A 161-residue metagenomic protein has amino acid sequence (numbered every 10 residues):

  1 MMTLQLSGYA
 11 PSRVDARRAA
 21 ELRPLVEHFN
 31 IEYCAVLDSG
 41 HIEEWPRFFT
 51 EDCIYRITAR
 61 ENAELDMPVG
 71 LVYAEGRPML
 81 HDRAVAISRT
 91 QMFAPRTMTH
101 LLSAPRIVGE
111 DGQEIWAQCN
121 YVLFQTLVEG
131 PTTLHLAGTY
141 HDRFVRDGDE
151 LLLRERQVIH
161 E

Functional and structural regions predicted by a protein language model:
M2-P11, M98-L101, R106-E161: A beta-strand edge to alpha-helix "cap/lid" segment located at domain peripheries
M2-S39, E43, R47-E51: Short, low-complexity N-terminal intrinsically disordered segments enriched in polar/charged residues
R13-R17, E64-M67, L71, V128: Short coil/turn segments at secondary-structure junctions
P24-E27, L71, P78, H135: A generic "alpha-helical surface" signal
Y33, W45, L80, A117 (+1 more regions): Hydrophobic pocket/interface hotspot
Y33-A35, S88-P95, V128-P131: Short helix-to-loop capping/linker segments positioned immediately adjacent to catalytic or ligand/cofactor-binding
V36-E44, F93-R96, D149-E150: Surface-exposed helix-capping loop/turn segments at secondary-structure junctions
E51-N120: A solvent-exposed, acidic/Ser-Thr-rich amphipathic alpha-helical stretch
